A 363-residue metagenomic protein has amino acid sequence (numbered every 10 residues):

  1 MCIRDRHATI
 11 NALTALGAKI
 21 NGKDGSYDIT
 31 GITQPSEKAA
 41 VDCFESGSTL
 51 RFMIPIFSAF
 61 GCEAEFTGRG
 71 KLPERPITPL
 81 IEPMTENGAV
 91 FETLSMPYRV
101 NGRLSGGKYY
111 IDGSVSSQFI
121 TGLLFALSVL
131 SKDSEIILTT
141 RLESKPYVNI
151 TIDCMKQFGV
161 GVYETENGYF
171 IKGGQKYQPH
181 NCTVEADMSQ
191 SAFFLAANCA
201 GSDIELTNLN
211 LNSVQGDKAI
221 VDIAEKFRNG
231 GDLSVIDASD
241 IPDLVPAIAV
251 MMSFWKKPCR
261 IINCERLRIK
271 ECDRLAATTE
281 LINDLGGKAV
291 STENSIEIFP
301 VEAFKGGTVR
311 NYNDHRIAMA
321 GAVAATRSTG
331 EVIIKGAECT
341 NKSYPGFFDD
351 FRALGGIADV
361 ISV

Functional and structural regions predicted by a protein language model:
M1-V363: Short, structured segments at the rim of ligand-binding sites
